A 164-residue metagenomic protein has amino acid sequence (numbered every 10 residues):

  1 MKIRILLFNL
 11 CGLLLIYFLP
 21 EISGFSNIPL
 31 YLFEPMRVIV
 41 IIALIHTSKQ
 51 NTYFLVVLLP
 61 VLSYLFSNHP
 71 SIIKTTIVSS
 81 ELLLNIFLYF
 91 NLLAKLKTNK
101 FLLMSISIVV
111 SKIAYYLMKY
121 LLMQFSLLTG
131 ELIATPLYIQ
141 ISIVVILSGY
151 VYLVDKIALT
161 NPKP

Functional and structural regions predicted by a protein language model:
M1-H46, Q50: Hydrophobic transmembrane alpha-helices
R4-F18, Y53-V57, M104-K112, V144-L147: Alpha-helical transmembrane segments
I16-L32, L59-Y89, Y120-L127: Interfacial aromatic-anchored transmembrane helix boundaries in multi-pass membrane proteins
V38-I41, Y64, I86, Y116 (+1 more regions): Hydrophobic transmembrane alpha-helices of multi-pass small-molecule transporters
L44-V56, A94-K100: Membrane-helix interface "capping/anchor" motifs
T47, L62-L65, P164: Juxtamembrane/disordered regions of integral membrane proteins
S71-S79, N91-P164: Membrane-embedded alpha-helical hairpins and interfacial helices in multi-pass inner-membrane proteins
